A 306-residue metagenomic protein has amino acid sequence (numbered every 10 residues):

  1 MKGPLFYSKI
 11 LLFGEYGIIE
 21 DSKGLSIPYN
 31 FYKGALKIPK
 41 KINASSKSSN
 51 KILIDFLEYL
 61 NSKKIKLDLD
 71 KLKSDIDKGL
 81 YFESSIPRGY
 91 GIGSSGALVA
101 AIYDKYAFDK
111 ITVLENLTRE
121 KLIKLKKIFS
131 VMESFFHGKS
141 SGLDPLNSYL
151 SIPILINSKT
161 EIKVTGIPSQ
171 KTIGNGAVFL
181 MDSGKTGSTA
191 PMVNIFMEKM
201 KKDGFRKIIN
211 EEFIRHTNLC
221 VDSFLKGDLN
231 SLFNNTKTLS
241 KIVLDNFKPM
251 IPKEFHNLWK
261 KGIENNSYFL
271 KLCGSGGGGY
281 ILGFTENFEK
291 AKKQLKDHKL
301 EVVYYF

Functional and structural regions predicted by a protein language model:
M1-F13, G17-I19, S26-P28, G34-D77 (+3 more regions): C-terminal nucleotide
P28-Y29, V99: Generic structural signal for well-ordered secondary structure
S85-A97: Gly/Ser-rich catalytic serine loop of serine hydrolases
G93-S95, C273-G278: Glycine-rich beta-strand-to-loop/alpha-helix junction loops that act as flexible
A97-D109: Stable alpha-helical structural segments in soluble proteins, enriched in small hydrophobic residues
